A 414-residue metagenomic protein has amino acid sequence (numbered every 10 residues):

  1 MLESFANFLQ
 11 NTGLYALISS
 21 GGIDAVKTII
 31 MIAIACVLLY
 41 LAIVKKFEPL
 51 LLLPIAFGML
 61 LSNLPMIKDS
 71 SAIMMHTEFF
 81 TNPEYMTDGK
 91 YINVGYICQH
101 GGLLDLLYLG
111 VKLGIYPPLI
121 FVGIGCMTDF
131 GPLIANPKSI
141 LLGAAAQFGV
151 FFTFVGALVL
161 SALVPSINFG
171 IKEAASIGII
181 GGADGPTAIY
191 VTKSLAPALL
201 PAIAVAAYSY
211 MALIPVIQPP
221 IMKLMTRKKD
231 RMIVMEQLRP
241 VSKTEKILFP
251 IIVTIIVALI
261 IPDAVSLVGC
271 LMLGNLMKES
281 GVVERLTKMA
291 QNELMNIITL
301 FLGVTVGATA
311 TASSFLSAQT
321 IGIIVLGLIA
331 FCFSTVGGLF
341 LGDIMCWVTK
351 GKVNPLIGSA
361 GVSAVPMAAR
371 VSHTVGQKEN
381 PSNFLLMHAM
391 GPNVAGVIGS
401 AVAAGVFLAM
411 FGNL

Functional and structural regions predicted by a protein language model:
M1-I23, I29, M75-Y96, H100 (+3 more regions): Intrinsically disordered, low-complexity non-transmembrane regions of multi-pass membrane transporters
A25, L133-F154, T311-G338, A389-N393: Entry/N-cap segments of selected transmembrane alpha helices and their immediately preceding amphipathic helices
L38, Y108-I134, G274-M277, M295-S317: Hydrophobic transmembrane alpha-helices of secondary-active transporters and Na+-translocating membrane complexes
L39-L53, F57, K68, L163-S166 (+2 more regions): Flexible hinge motifs at transmembrane-helix junctions and intramembrane kinks/re-entrant loops in multi-pass membrane
V44-L52, L106-L107, T128-L142, V283-N292 (+3 more regions): Interfacial helix-loop-helix linkers and transmembrane-helix boundary segments in multi-pass membrane proteins
L113, F121-F130, L142-F152, N168-L199 (+2 more regions): Alpha-helical membrane segments and immediately flanking helix-loop junctions that form or couple to the substrate/ion
A206-V282: Membrane-embedded hairpin module used as a gating/binding unit in multi-pass transport and secretion proteins
T254-L341: Transmembrane helical segments that form the transport core of multi-pass membrane transport proteins
